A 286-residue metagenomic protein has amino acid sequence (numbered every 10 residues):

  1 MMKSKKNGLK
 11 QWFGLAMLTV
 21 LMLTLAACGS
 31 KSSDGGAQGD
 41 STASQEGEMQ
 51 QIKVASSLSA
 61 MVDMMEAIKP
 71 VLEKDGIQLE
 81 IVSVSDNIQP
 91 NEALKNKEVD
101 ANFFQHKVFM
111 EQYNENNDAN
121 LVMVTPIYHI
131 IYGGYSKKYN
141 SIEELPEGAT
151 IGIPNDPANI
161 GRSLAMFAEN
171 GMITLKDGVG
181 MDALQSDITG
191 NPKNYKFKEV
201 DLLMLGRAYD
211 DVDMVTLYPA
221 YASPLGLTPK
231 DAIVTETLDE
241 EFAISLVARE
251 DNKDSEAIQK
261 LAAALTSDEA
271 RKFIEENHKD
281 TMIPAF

Functional and structural regions predicted by a protein language model:
L23-A27: C-terminal motif of bacterial Sec signal peptides marking the signal peptidase cleavage site
G29-Q50: Short, low-complexity, disordered segments immediately C-terminal to signal peptides in bacterial exported proteins
A43-S59, I77-S83, T150-I151: Short, well-ordered beta-strand elements
I81-E92, V179-R207: Short helix-initiation/N-cap motifs at beta->coil->alpha
Q112-V124, K138-Y139, D211, T216 (+1 more regions): Ligand-binding "clamshell"
V124-I173, R271-K272: A conserved helix-loop-strand patch within extracytoplasmic ligand-binding domains of the periplasmic binding
I131-I142, A243-S255: A bilobed periplasmic-binding-protein/Venus flytrap-type ligand-binding module shared by bacterial periplasmic
P146-A149, S245-E276: Extended ligand-binding regions for polar small-molecule ligands
